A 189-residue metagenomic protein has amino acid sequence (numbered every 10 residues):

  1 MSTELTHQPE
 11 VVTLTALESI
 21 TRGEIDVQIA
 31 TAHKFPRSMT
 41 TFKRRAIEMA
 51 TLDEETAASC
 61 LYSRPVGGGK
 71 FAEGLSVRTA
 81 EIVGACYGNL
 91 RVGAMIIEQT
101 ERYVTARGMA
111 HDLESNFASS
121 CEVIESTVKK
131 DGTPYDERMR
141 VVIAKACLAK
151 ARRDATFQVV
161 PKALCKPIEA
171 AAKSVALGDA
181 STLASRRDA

Functional and structural regions predicted by a protein language model:
M1-T105, M109-A189: Polyanion-binding surfaces on beta-sheet-dominated domains and ring/shell assemblies
